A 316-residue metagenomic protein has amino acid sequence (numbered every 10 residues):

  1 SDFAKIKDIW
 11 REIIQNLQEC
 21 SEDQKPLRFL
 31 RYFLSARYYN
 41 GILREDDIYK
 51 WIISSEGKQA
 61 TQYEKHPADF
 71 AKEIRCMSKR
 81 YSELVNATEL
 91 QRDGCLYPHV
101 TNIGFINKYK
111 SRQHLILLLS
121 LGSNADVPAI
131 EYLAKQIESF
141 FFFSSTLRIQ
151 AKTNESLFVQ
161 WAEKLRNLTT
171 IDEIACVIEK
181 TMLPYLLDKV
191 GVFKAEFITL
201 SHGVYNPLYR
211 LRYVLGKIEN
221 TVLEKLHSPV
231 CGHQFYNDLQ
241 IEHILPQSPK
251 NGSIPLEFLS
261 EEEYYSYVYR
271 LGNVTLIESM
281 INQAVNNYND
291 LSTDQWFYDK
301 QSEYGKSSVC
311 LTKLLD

Functional and structural regions predicted by a protein language model:
S1-K217: A cross-family structural signal marking well-folded subdomains
R92-D93, K313-D316: Short, intrinsically disordered, charge-balanced linker/junction segments flanking boundaries in proteins
K152-L157, E278, L314-L315: Low-complexity, flexible helical/coil segments
E173-T312: Betabetaalpha-Me/HNH-type nuclease active-site subdomain
